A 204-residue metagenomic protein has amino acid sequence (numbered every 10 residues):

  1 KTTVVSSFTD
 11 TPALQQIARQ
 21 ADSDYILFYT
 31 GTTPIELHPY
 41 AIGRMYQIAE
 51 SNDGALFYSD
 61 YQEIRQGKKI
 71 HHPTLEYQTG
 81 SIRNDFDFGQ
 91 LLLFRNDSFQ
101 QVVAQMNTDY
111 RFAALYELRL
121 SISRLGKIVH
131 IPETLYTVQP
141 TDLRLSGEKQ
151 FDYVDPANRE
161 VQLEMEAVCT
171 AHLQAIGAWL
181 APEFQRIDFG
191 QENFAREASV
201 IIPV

Functional and structural regions predicted by a protein language model:
K1-T3, N158-R159, A167-V204: N-proximal low-complexity "stem/linker" segments adjacent to membrane-targeting elements
I17, D22-E36: Short beta-strand-to-loop acidic/aromatic patch adjacent to the donor-nucleotide binding site
S23, F86-A104: Conserved nucleotide-sugar donor-binding and metal-coordinating catalytic region shared by glycosyltransferases
T33-H72, T141: Conserved donor NDP-sugar-binding/catalytic core segment of glycosyltransferases
L56, R65, L93, R111-F112 (+2 more regions): Conserved active-site beta-strand element of glycosyltransferases/polysaccharide synthases
I70-F94: A recurrent flexible, glycine/aromatic-enriched loop bordering the glycosyltransferase active site that acts as
S98, D109-T134, C169: A short, conserved alpha-helix in the catalytic core of glycosyltransferases
P132-D155, Q185: Active-site donor/metal-binding and catalytic loop motifs of nucleotide-sugar-dependent glycosylation enzymes
